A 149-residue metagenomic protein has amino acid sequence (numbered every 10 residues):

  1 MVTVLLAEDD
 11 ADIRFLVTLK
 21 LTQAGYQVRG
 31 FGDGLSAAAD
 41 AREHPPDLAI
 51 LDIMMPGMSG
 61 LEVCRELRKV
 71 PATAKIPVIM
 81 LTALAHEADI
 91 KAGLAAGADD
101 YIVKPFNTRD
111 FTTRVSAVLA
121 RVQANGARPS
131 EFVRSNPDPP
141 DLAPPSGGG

Functional and structural regions predicted by a protein language model:
R14, P56, A74, H86 (+1 more regions): The feature encodes the CheY-like receiver
F15-Q23: Charged docking surfaces used in two-component/phosphorelay signaling
G25-D33, D40: Short hydrophobic/Thr-rich beta-strand motif most characteristic of the beta2 strand and flanking loop of CheY-like
H44-I50, M55: Active-site beta3 strand of CheY-like receiver
F106-S116: C-terminal output helix
